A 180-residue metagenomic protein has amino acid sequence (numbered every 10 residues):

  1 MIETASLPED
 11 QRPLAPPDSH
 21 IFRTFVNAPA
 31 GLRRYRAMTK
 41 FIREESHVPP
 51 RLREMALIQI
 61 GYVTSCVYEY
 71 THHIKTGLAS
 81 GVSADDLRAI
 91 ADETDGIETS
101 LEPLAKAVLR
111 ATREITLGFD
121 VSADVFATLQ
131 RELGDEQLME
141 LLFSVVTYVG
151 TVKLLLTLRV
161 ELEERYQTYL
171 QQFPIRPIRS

Functional and structural regions predicted by a protein language model:
M1-S180: Hydrophobic alpha-helical segments
